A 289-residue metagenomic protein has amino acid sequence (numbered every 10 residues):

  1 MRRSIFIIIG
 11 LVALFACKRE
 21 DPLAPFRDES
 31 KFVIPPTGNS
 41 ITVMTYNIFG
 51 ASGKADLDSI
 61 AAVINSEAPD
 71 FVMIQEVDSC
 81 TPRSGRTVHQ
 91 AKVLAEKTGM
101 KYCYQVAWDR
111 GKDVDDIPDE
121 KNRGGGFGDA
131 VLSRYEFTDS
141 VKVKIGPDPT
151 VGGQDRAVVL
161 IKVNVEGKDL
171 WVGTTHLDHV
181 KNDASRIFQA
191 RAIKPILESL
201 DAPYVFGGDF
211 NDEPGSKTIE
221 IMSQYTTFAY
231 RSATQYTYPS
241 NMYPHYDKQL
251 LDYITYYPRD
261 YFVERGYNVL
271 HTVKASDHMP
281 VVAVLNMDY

Functional and structural regions predicted by a protein language model:
M1-S4: Positively charged n-region of N-terminal signal peptides that target proteins for export
L14-A16: C-terminal motif of bacterial Sec signal peptides marking the signal peptidase cleavage site
K18-S30, A184, L197-Y204, F210-Y289: Metal-dependent phosphoester-hydrolase catalytic domains
E20-K54, A202-P203: Mobile, glycine- and charge-enriched loop segments and immediately flanking short secondary-structure elements within
P25-P36, D78-D169, Y261, N268-V269: Structured beta-strand-rich core segments of catalytic domains in phosphoester-bond hydrolases
I41-I48, I60-R86, L132, I161 (+4 more regions): Active-site beta-strand/loop signature of hydrolases that rely on acidic residues for catalysis
F49-A55, S79-G85, V151-G153, D212-P214 (+2 more regions): Acidic-and-aromatic substrate-binding clefts and catalytic sites of carbohydrate-active enzymes
N65-P69, A95-G99, C103, F137 (+2 more regions): Sec-exported extracytoplasmic/periplasmic mature domains
